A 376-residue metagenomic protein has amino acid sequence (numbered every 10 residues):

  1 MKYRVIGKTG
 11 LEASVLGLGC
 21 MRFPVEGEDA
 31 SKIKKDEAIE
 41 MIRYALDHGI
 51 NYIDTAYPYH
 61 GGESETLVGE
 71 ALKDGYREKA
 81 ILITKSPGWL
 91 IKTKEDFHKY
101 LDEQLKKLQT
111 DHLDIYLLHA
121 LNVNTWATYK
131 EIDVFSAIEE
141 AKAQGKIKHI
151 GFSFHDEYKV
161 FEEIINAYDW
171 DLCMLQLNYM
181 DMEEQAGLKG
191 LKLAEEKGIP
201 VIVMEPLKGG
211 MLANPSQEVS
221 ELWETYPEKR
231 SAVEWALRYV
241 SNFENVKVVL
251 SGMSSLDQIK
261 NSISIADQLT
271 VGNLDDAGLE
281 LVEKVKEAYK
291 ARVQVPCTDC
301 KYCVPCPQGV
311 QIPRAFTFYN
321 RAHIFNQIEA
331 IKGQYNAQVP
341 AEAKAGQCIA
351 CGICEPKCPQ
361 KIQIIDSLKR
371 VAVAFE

Functional and structural regions predicted by a protein language model:
M1-A80, A143: N-terminal binding-site loop/beta-alpha segment at the start of enzyme catalytic domains that lines or forms
K2, E37-M41, S64-A71, Y100-Q104 (+6 more regions): A general structural detector for well-ordered alpha-helical segments in enzyme core domains, enriched
I6, L18, A45, I53 (+12 more regions): Conserved, mostly hydrophobic/aromatic
G19, A56-Y59, Y116-H119, S153 (+3 more regions): Conserved residues at the C-terminal ends of beta-strands
E26, W89-M204, N214-E221, P227-E228 (+1 more regions): Glycine/proline-rich, positively charged, aromatic-decorated active-site loop/lid region on the catalytic face
Y44, H48, L67-G75, K107 (+6 more regions): Alpha-helical structural signal in soluble globular domains
N51, E70, K189-E376: Structured C-terminal cap/extension of enzyme domains
Y52-P58, K148-F152, M174-Q176, V248-L250 (+1 more regions): Short catalytic-loop micro-motif centered on adjacent basic/acidic residues
